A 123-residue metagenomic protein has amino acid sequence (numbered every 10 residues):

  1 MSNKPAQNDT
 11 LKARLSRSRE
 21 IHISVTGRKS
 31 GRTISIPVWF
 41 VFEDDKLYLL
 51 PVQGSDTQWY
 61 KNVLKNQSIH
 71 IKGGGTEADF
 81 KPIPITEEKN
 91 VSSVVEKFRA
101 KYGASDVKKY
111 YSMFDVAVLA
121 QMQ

Functional and structural regions predicted by a protein language model:
M1-E20: Extreme N-terminal tail/first-helix region
M1-Q7, R28-W39, K72-F80: Short low-complexity stretches enriched in small and charged residues
L11-A13, Y48-K61: Covalent nucleotidyltransferase core used to form phosphodiester bonds in nucleic acids
L15, V41, Y111: Extracellular/periplasmic catalytic domains that process cell-envelope and extracellular macromolecules
S18-V52, I69: Short beta-strand segments
G54-Q123: Short, structured beta-strand-loop surface elements
